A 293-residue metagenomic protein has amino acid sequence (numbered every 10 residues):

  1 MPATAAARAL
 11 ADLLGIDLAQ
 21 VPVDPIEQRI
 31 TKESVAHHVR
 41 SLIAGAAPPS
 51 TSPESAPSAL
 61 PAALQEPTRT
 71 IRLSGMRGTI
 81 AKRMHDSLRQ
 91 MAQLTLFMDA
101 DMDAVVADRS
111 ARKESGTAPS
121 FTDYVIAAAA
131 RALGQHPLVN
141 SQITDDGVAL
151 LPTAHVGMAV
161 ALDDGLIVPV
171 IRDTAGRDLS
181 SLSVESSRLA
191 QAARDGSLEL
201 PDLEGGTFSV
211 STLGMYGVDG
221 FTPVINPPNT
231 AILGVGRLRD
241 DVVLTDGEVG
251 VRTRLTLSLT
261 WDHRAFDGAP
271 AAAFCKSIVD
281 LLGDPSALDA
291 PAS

Functional and structural regions predicted by a protein language model:
M1, L18-I30: Short acidic, glycine/serine/threonine-rich helix-capping segments at coil-helix boundaries
A6, L10-D17, R29, S34 (+1 more regions): C-terminal catalytic/motor cores of large multi-domain enzyme assemblies
